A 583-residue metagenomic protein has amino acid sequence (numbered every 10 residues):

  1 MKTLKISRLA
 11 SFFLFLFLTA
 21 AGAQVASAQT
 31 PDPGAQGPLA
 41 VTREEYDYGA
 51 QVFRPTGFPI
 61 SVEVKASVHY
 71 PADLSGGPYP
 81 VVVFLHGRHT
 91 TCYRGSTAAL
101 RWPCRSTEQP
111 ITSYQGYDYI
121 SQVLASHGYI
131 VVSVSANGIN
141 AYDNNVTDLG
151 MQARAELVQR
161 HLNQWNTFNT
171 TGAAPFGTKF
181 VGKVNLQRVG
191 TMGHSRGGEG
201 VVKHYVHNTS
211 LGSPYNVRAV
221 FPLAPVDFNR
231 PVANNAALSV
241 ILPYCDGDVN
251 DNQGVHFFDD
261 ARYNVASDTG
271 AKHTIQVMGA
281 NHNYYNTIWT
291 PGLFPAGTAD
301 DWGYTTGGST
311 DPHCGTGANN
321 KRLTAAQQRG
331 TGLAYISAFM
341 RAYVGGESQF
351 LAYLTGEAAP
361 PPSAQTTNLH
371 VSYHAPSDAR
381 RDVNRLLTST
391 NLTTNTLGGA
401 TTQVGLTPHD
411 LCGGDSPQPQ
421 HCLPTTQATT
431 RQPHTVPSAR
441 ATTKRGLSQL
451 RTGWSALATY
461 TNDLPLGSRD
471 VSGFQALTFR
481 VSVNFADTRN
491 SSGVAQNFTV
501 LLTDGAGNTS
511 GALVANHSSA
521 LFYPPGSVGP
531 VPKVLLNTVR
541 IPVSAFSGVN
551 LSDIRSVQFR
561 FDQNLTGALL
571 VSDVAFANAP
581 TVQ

Functional and structural regions predicted by a protein language model:
Q29-V81, T91: Short conserved active-site loop signatures built around small residues
L74-S126: Short, surface-exposed "cap/lid" segments of acyl-processing enzymes
Q115-I120, T147-L186: Alpha/beta-hydrolase active-site loop
S121-N140: Conserved alpha/beta-hydrolase
G193-G197, V201: Gly/Ala-rich beta-loop-alpha elbow adjacent to hydrolase catalytic centers
G212-Y285: The feature captures the conserved acid-bearing segment of alpha/beta-hydrolase catalytic domains
G279-N281, I288-T459, F474-A476, A579 (+1 more regions): Alpha/beta-hydrolase-fold serine-hydrolase catalytic core, especially in secreted/extracellular enzymes
T452-G548, D553, R560-V582: Extracellular ligand-binding interfaces
